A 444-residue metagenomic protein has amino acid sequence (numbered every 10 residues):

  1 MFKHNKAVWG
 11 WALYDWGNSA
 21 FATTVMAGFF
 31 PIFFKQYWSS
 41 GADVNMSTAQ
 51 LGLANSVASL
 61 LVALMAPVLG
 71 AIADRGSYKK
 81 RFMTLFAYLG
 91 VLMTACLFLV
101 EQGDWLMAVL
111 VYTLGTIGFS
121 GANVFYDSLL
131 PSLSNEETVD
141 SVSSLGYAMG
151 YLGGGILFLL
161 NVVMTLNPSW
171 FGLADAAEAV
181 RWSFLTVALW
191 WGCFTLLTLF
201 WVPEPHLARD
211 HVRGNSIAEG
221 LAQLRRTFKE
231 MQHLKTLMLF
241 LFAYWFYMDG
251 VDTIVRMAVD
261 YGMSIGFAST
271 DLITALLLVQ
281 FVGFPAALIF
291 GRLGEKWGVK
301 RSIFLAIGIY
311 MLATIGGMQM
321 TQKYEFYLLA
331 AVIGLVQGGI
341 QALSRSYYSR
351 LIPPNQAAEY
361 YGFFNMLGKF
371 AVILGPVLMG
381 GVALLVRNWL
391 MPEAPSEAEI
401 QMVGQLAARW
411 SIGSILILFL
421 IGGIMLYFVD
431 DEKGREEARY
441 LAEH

Functional and structural regions predicted by a protein language model:
M1-W9, P203-L241, H444: Juxtamembrane intracellular "pre-TM" segments in multi-pass secondary transporters
F2-S59, T236-A275: Helix-loop boundary and gating motifs at the non-cytosolic
V44-N45, T165-L189, G381-F419: A membrane-interface helix-boundary motif in multi-pass transporters
N45-A49, E136-Y147, S269-T270, P354-N365 (+1 more regions): Loop-to-transmembrane helix entry/capping segments in MFS-fold secondary transporters and related SLC/MFSD carriers
L64-Y78, P285-V299, A383: Helix-to-loop junctions at the C-terminal end of transmembrane segments in multipass secondary transporters
R81-C96, R301-G316: Structural signature of the two symmetry-related core transmembrane helices
F98-V111, M318-A330: Helix-loop junctions at membrane interfaces in 12-TM secondary transporters
W190-W201, Q405, I412-H444: Multi-pass alpha-helical transporter architecture, strongest for 12-TM Major Facilitator/SLC carriers used
